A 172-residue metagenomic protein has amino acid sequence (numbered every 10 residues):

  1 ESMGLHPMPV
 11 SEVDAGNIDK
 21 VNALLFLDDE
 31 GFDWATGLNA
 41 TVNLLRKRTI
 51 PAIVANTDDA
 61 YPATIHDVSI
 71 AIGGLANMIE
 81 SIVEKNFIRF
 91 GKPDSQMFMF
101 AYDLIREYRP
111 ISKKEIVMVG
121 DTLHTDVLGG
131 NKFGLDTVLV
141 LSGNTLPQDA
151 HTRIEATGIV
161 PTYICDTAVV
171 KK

Functional and structural regions predicted by a protein language model:
E1-K172: Asp-based, Mg2+/Mn2+-dependent phosphohydrolase catalytic module
